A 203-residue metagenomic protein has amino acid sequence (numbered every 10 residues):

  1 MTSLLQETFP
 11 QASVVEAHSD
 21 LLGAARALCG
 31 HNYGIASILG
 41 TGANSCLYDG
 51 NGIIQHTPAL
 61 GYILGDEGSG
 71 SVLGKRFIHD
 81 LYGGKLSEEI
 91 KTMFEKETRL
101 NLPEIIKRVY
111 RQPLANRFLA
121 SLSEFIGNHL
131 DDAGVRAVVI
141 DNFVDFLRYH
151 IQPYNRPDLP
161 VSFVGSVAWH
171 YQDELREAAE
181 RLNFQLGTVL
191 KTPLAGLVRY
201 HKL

Functional and structural regions predicted by a protein language model:
M1-E89: Phosphate-binding/catalytic loop of phosphoryl-transfer enzymes
S3-F9, L28-I35, I78-L203: ATP-binding/phosphotransfer module of carbohydrate and carboxylate kinases, centering on a glycine-rich
